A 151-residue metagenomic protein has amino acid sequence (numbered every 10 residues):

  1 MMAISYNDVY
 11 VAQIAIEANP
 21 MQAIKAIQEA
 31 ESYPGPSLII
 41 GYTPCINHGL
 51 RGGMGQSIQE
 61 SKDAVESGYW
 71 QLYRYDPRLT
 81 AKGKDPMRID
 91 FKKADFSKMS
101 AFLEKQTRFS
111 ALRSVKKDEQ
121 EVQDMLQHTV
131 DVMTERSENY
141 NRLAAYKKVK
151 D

Functional and structural regions predicted by a protein language model:
M1-K93: Glycine-rich ThDP/TPP pyrophosphate-binding loop and its adjacent helix/strand module within ThDP-dependent enzymes
L50-D151: Conserved acidic/glycine
